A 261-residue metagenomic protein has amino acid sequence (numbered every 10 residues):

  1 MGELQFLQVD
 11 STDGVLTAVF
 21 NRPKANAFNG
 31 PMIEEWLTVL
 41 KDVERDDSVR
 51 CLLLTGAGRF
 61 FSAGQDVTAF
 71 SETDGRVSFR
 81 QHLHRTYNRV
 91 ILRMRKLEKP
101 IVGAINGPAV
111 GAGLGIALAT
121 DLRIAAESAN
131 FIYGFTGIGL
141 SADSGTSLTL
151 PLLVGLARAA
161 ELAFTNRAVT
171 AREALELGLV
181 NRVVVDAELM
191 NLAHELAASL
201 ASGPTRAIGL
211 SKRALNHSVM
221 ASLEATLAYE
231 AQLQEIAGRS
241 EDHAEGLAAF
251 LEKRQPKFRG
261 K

Functional and structural regions predicted by a protein language model:
M1-A57, L92: Conserved CoA-thioester-binding segment of acyl-CoA-metabolizing enzymes
M1-L4, A248-K261: Terminal low-complexity tails and localization/encapsulation signals of metabolic enzymes
A25-N26, F60, L140, R182 (+1 more regions): Short strand->helix junction
M32-W36, L83-T86, L189, E230: Hydrophobic alpha-helical membrane-association signature
G56-R93, A109, G137-G139, S222: Glycine- (often His-adjacent) and acidic-residue-rich active-site loop that binds/positions the CoA thioester
L92-I208, A231-S240, E245-A248, E252-R254: Crotonase-fold acyl-CoA enzyme core
K212-A221: Short, charged, surface-exposed hinge/linker loops at domain edges that act as mobile lids or interdomain connectors
